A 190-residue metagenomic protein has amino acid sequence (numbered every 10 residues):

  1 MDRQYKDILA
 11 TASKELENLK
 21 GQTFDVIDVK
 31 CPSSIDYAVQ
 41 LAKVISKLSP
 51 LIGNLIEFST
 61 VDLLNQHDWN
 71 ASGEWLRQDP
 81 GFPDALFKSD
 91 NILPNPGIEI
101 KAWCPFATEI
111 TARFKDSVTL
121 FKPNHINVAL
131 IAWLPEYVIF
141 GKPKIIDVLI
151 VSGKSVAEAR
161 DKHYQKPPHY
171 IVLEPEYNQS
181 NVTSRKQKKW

Functional and structural regions predicted by a protein language model:
M1-G81, D90-P96, A102-W190: Nucleic-acid endonuclease domains
D84: Glycine-rich anion/phosphate-binding loop at the beta-strand->alpha-helix junction
